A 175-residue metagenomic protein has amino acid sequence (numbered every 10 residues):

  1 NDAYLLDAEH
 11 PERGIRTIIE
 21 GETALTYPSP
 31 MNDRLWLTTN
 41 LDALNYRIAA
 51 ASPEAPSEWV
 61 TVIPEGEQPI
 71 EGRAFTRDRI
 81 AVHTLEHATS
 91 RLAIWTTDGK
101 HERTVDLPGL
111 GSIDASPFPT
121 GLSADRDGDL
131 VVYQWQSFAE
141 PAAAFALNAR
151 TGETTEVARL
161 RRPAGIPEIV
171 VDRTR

Functional and structural regions predicted by a protein language model:
N1-N45, A49-E58, I63-Q68, R73 (+1 more regions): Long hydrophobic segments that form regular secondary structure
N1-P30, G72, L92-W95, G99-R175: Non-catalytic accessory segments flanking enzyme active sites
R34, R79, T89, G128-L130: A generic structural signal for beta-strand entry/edge sites
W36-T38, V82, V131-Q134: Residue position within the beta-strands of beta-propeller blades
D42-L44, H87-T89, S137-E140: Short glycine/acidic-enriched loop and turn motifs that connect beta-strands
R79-T84, R91-A93: A cross-family structural signal marking well-folded subdomains
